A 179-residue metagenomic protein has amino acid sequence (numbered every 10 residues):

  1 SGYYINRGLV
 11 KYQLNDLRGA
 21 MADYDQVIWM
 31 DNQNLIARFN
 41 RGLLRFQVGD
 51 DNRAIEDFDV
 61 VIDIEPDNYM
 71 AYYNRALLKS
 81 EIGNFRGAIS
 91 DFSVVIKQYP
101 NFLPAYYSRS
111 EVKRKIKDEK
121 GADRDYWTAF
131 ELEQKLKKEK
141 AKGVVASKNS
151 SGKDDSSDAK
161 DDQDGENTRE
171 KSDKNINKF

Functional and structural regions predicted by a protein language model:
S1-F179: Alpha-helical tetratricopeptide repeat
